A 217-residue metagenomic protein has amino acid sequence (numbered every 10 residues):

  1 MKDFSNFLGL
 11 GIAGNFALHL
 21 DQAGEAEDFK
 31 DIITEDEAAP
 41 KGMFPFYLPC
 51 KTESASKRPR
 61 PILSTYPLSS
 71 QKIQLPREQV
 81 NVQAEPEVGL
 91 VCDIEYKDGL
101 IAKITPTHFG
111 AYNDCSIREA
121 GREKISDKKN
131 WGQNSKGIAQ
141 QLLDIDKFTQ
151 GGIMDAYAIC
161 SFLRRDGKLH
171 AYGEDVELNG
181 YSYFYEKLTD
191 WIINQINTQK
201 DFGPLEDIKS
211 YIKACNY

Functional and structural regions predicted by a protein language model:
M1-D3: A short acidic-Thr-Gly-centered motif at the start of a beta-strand
S5-I212: Glycine-enriched loop-and-adjacent helix/strand subsegments that border the catalytic/binding cleft of enzyme cores
K213-Y217: Conserved catalytic-core subdomain
